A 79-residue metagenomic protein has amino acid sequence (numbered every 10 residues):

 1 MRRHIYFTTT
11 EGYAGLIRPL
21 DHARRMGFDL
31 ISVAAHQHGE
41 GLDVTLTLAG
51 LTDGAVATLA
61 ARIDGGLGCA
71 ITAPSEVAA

Functional and structural regions predicted by a protein language model:
R2-A79: A conserved regulatory-domain signal marking ACT and ACT-like small-molecule sensing domains and adjacent regulatory
